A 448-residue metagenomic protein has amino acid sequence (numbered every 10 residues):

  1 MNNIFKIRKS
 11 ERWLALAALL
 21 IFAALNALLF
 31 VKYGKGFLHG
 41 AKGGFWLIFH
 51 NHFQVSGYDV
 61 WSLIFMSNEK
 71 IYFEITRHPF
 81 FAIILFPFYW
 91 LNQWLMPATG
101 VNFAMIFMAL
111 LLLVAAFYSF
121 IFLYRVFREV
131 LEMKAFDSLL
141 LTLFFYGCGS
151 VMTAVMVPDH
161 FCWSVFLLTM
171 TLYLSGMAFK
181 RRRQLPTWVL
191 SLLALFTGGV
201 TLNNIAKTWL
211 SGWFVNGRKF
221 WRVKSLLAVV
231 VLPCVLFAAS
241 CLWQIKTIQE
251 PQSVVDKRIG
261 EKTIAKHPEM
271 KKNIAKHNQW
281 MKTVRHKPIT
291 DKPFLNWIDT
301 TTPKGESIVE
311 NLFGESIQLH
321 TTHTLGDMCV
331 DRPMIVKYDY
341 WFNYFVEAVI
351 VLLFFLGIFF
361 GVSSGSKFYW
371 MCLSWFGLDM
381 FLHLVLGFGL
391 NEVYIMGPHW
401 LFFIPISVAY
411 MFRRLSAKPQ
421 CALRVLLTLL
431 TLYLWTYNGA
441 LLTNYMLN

Functional and structural regions predicted by a protein language model:
M1-F5, I205-C234, E250-K262: Perimembrane helix-loop-helix junctions
R8-S56, F65-E69, V231-I248, L430-Y437: Transmembrane signal-anchor helices characteristic of membrane glycosylation enzymes that use polyprenol
S56-I106, A275-I358, Y369-C372, F376: Lumenal/periplasmic acceptor-binding loop at the mouth of the active site in multi-pass, GT-C-fold membrane enzymes
L110-L131, L356: Transmembrane-helix motifs of polytopic, lipid-linked glycan transferases
L123-G147, W370: Transmembrane-helix signature of polytopic, membrane-embedded enzymes that assemble or transfer cell-envelope glycans
M156-H160: Short acidic/glycine- and proline-prone juxtamembrane loop motifs at membrane-interface regions of multi-pass membrane
W163-K180, F403, S407: Specific aromatic-rich, kink-prone transmembrane helix
L185-N216, V229-P233, L429-L430: Membrane-interface alpha helices of multi-pass inner-membrane proteins
